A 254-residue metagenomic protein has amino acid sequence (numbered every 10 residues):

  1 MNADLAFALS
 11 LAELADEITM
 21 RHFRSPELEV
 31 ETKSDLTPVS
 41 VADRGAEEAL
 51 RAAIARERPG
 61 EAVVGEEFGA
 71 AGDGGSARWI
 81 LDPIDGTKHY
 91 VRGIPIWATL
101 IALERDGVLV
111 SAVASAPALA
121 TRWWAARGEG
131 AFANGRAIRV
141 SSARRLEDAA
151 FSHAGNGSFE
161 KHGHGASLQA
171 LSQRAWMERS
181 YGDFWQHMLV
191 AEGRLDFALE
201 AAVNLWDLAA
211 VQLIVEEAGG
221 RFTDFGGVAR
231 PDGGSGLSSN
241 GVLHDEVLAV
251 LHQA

Functional and structural regions predicted by a protein language model:
M1-I84, L243-E246: N-terminal subdomain of lithium-sensitive/metallo-dependent phosphomonoesterases centered on the IMPase/IPPase/PAP
A8, A12-A15, A112, V211 (+1 more regions): Small-residue (primarily alanine) positions within well-ordered alpha-helices, especially packing/interaction faces
T19-H22, D43, I54, T87 (+6 more regions): Residue-level signal for inorganic ion chemistry
L36, L119, R230-D232: Short acidic/glycine-enriched loop/turn segments that link adjacent beta-strands
D73-F132, A149: DPxDG-like acidic metal-binding loop motif
A133-R139: A structural micro-motif at secondary-structure boundaries
R139-A254: An extended, acidic
